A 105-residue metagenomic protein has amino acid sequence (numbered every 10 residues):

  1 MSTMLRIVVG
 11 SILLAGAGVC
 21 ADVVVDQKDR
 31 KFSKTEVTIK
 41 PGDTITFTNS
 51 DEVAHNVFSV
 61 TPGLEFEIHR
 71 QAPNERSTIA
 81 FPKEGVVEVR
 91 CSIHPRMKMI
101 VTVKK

Functional and structural regions predicted by a protein language model:
M1-T3: N-terminal secretory signal peptides that target proteins for export/translocation
L5, S11, G16-K105: Extracytoplasmic copper-binding redox domains, predominantly the cupredoxin/blue-copper superfamily
